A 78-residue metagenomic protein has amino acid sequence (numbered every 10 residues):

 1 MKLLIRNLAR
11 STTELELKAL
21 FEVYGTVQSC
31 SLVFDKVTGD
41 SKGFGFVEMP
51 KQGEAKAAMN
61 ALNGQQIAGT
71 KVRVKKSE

Functional and structural regions predicted by a protein language model:
M1-K76: Canonical RRM/RBD RNA-binding surface and closely related RRM-like beta-sheet modules in eukaryotic RNA-binding proteins
